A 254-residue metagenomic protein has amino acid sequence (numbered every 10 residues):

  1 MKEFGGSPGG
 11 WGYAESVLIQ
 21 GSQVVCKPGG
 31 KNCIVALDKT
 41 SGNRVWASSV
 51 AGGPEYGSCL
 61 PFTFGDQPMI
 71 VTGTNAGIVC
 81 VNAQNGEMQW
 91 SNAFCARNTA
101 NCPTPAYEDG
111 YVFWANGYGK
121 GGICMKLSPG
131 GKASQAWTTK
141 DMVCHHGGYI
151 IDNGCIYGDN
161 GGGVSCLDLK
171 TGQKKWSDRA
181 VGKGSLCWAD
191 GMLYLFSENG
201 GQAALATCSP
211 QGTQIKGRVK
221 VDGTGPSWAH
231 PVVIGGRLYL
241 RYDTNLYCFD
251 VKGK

Functional and structural regions predicted by a protein language model:
M1-Q20, G29-K31, V45-P68, S91-E108 (+4 more regions): Extracytoplasmic beta-rich repeat domains
G29, N75, G117, G161 (+3 more regions): Short loop/turn segments immediately following the C-termini of beta-strands
D38-S41, N82-G86, K126-G131, D168-T171 (+2 more regions): Short loop/turn segments that connect beta-strands within beta-propeller blades
K120-G122, T139-P210: Loop/turn-rich, solvent-exposed surfaces of beta-rich toroidal or solenoidal domains
G200-Q202, T224-K254: Blade-level signature of beta-propeller repeat domains, shared across WD40, Kelch, NHL, RCC1 and BNR/Asp-box propellers
